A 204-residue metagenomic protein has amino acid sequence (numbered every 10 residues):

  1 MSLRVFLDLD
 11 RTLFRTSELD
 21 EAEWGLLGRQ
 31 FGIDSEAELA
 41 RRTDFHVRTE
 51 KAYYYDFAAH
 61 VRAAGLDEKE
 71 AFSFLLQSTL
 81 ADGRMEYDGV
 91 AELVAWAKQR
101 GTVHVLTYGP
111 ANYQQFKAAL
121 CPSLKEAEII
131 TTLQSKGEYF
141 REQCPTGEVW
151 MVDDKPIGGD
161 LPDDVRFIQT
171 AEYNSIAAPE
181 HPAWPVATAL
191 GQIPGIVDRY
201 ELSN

Functional and structural regions predicted by a protein language model:
M1-R41, D164, A178-P182: Active-site neighborhood of HAD-like aspartate-dependent phosphohydrolases
Q30-E36, T43-S78: A metal-dependent, Asp-based hydrolase signature
A71-D82, L120-P122, E126-I130: Glycine-rich phosphate-binding "P-loop"
F74-V105, G137-E138: Short, acidic loop-to-helix structural element flanking the phosphoryl-transfer center in phosphate-processing enzymes
H104, P110-W150, K155-L161: Substrate-recognition "cap/lid" segment bordering the active-site pocket of phosphatases
E128-Q134, P185-Q192: Short acidic-hydrophobic, aromatic-tinged amphipathic segments that line or gate anion-handling sites
Y139-C144, L190-S203: Short amphipathic alpha-helix with an adjacent loop that forms part of the alpha/beta core around
W150, D154-G191: Acidic, Mg2+-coordinating phosphoryl-transfer loop and its flanking beta/alpha structural elements, shared across
